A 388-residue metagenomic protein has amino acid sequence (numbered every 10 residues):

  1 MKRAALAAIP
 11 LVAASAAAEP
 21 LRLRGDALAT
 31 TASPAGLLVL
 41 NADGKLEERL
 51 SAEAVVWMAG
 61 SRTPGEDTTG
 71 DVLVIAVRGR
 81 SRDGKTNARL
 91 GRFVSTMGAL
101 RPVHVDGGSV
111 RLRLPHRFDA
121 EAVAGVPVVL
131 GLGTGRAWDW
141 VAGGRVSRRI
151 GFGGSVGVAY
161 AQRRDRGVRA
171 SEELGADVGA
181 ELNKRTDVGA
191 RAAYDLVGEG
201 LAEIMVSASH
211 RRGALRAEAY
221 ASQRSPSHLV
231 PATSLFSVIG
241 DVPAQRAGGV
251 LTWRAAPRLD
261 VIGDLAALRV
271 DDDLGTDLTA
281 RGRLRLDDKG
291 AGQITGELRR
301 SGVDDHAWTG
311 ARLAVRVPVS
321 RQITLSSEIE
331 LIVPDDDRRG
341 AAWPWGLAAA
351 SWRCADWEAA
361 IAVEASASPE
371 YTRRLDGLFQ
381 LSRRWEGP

Functional and structural regions predicted by a protein language model:
K2-A8: Sec-dependent signal peptide recognition, specifically the positively charged N-region followed immediately by
I9-P10, A99: Enrichment for repetitive, rod-forming helical segments
A13-S15: N-terminal signal peptide c-region/cleavage motif recognized by signal peptidases
A18-P388: Gram-negative and organellar
